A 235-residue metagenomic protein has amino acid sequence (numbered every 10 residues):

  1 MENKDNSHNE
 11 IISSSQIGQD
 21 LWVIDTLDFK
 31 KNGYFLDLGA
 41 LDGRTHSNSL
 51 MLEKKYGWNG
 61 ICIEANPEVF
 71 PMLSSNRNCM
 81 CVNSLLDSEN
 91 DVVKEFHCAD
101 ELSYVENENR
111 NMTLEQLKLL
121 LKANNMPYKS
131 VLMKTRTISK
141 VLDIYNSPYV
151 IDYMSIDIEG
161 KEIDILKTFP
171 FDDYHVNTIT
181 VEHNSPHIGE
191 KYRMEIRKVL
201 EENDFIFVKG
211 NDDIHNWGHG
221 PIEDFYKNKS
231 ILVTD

Functional and structural regions predicted by a protein language model:
M1-D235: Phosphate/nucleotide-binding beta-alpha loop and adjacent structural elements of enzyme active sites
